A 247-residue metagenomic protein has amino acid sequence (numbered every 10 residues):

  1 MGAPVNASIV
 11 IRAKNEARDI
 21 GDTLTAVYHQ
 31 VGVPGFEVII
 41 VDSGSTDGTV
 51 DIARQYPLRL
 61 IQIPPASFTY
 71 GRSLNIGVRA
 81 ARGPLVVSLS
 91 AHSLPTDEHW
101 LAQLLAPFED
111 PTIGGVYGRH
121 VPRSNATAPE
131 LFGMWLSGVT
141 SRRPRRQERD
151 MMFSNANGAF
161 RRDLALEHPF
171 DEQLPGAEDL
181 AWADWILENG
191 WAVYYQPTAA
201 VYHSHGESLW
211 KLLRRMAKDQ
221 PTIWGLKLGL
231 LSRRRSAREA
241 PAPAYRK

Functional and structural regions predicted by a protein language model:
T25-G35: Short, acidic, metal-binding catalytic loop of nucleotide-sugar glycosyltransferases
D42-V50, L94: A conserved acidic beta->alpha catalytic loop
P64-A81: Glycine-rich, basic loop-to-helix element that forms the pyrophosphate-binding segment of sugar-nucleotide handling
V86: Short aromatic/hydrophobic "clamp" motif used to bind/position activated sugar donors
L94, E98-P129: Conserved donor NDP-sugar-binding/catalytic core segment of glycosyltransferases
P122, S141-F160, P175, A181: A recurrent flexible, glycine/aromatic-enriched loop bordering the glycosyltransferase active site that acts as
G158, L164-H168, Q173-A199: A short, conserved alpha-helix in the catalytic core of glycosyltransferases
W210-R246: Catalytic core of nucleotide-sugar-dependent glycosyltransferases
